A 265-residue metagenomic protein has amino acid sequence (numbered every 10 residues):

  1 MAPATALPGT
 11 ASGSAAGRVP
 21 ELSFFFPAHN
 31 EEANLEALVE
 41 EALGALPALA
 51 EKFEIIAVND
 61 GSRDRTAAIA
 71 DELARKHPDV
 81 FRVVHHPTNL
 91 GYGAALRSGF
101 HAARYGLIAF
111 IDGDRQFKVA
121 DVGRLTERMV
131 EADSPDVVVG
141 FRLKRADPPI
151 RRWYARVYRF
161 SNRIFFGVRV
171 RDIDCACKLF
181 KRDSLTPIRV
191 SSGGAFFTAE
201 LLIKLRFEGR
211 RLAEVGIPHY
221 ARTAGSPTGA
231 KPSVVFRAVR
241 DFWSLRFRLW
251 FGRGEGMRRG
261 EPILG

Functional and structural regions predicted by a protein language model:
M1-P20, E131, F160, G167-V168 (+1 more regions): Hydrophobic helical membrane-anchoring modules
A28-H29, V58-D60, H86: Conserved sequence signature across two-component system core domains
E31-L46: Short, well-formed alpha-helical segments that are part of the catalytic scaffolds of diverse glycosyltransferases
A33-A37, D64-L73: Acidic helix N-cap motif at the loop->helix transition within catalytic regions of sugar-transfer enzymes
L38, T66, L96, A120-V122 (+1 more regions): Acidic donor-diphosphate engagement hotspot in glycosyltransferases and nucleotidyltransferases that stabilizes
F53-I56, A67-A102: Conserved donor nucleotide-binding strand/loop of the catalytic core
N59-A67, R115: A conserved acidic beta->alpha catalytic loop
V84-A102, L107-F110, Q116-A195, R222-A238 (+1 more regions): Acceptor/aglycone-binding surface of glycosyltransferases and processive sugar-polymer synthases
